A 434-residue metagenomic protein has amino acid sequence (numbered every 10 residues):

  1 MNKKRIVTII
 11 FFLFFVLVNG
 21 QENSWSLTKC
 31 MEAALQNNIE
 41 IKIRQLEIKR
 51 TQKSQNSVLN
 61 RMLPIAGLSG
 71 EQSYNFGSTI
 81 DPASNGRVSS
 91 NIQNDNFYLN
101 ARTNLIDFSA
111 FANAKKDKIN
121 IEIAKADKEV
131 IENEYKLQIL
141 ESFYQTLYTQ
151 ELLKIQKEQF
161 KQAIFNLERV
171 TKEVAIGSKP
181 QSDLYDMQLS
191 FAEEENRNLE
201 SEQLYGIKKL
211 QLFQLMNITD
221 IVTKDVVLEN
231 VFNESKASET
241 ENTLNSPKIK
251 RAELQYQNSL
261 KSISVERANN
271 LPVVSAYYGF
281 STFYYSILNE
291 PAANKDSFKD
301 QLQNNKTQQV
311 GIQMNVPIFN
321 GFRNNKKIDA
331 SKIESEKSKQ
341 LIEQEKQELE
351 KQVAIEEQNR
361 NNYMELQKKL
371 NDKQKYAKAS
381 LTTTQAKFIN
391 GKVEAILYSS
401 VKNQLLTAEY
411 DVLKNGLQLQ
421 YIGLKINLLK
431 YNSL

Functional and structural regions predicted by a protein language model:
M1-M31, L35-N38, M62, L419-Q420 (+2 more regions): Bacterial Sec-dependent N-terminal signal peptides
G20-G67, G77, P180, T219-D220 (+3 more regions): Bacterial Sec-pathway N-terminal export signals of envelope proteins
E22, S69-T103, Y277-V316: Small/polar, glycine/serine/threonine/aspartate-rich low-complexity segments that form flexible
C30, N37, R44, T103 (+23 more regions): Amphipathic alpha-helical coiled-coil segments and their boundaries
K42-L46, L59, L105-E132, S182 (+4 more regions): Sec/SRP-type N-terminal targeting helices
K53, E134-P247, Y363, L405: Periplasmic alpha-helical coiled-coil/stalk elements that build and connect Gram-negative outer-membrane
N196-I218, K375-N432: Short segments within alpha-helical structural elements
